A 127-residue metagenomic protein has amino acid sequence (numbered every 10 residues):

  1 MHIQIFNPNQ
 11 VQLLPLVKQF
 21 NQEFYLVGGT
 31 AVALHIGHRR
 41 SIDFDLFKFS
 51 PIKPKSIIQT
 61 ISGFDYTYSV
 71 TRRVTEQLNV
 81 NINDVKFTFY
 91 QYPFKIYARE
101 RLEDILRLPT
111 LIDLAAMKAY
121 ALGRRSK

Functional and structural regions predicted by a protein language model:
M1-K127: Compositionally biased terminal segments of proteins
